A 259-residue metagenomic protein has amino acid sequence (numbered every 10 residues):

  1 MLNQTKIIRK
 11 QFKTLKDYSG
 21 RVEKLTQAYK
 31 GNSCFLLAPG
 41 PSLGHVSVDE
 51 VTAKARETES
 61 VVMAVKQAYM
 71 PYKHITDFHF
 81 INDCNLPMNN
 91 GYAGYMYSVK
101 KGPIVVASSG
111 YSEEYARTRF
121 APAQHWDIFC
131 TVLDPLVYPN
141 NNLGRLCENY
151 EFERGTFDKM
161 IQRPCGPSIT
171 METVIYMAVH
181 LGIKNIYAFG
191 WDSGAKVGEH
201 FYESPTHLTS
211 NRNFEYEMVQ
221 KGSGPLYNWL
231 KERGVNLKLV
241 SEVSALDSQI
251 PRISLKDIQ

Functional and structural regions predicted by a protein language model:
M1-Q259: Metal-ion/cofactor- or nucleotide/acyl-coenzyme-handling active-site neighborhoods
